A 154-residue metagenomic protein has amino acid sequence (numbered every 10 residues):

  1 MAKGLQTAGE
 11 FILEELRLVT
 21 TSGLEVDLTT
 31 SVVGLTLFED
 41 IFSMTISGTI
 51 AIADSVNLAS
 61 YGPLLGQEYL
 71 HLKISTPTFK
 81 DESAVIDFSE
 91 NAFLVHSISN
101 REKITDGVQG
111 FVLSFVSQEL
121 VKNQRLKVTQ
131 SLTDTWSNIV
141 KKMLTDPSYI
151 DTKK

Functional and structural regions predicted by a protein language model:
M1-T129: Assembly/oligomerization scaffold segments
T49-I50, F115, V128-K154: Amphipathic, non-transmembrane alpha-helical segments in extracytoplasmic/periplasmic proteins
